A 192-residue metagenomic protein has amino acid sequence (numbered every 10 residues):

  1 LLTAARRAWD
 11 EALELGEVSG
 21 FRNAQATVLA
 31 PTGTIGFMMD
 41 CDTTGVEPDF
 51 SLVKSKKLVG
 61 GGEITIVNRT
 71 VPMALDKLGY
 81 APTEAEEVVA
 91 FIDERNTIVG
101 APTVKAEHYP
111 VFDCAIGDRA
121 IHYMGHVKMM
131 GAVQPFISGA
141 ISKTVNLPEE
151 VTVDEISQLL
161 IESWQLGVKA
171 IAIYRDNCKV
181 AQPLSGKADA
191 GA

Functional and structural regions predicted by a protein language model:
L1-R7, L13-A192: Catalytic alpha/beta core of large soluble enzyme barrels
